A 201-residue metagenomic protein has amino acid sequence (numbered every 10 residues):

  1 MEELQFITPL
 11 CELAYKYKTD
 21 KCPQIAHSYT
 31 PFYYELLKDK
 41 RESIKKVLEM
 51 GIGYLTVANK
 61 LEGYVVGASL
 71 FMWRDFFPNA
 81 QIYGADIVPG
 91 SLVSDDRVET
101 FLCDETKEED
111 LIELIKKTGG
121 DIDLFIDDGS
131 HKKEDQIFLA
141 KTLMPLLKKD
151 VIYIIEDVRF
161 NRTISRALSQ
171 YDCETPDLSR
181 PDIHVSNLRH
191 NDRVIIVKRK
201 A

Functional and structural regions predicted by a protein language model:
M1-I126, S130-I155, R159-A201: A short alpha-helical cap/connector motif
